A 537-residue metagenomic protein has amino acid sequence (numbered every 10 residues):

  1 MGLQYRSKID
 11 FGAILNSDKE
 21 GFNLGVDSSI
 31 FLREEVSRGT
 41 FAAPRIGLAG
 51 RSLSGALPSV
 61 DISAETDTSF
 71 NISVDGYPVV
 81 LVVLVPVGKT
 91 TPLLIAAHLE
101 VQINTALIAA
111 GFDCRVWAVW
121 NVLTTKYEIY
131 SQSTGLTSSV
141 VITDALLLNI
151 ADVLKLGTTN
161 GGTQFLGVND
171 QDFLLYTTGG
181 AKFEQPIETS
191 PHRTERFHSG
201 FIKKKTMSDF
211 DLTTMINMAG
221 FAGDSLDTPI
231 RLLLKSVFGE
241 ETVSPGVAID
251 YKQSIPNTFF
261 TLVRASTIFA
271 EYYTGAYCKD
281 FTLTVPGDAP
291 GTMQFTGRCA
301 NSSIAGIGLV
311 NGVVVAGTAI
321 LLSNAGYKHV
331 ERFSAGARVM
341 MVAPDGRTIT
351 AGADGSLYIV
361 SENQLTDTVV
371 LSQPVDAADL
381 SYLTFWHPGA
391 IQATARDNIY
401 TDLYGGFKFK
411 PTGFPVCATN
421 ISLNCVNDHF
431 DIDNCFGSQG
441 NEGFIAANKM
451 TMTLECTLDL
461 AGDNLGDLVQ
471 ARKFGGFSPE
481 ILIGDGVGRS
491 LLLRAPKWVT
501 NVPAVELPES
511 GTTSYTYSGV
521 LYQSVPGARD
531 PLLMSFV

Functional and structural regions predicted by a protein language model:
M1-S52, W120-L123, G157-V537: Signature of extracytoplasmic/envelope-associated structural regions
L57-V153, A316-A377: Extended, beta-strand-rich, solvent-exposed assembly scaffolds of outer structural proteins
